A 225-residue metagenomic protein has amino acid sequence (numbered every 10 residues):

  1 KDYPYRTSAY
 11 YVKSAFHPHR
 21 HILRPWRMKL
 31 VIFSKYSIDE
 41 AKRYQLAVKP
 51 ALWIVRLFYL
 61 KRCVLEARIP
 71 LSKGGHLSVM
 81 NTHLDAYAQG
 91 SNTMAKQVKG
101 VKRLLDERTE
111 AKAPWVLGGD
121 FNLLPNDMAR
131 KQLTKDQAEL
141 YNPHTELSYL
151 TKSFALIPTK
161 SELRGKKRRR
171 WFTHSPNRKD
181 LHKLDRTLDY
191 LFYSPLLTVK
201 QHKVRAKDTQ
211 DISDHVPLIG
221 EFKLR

Functional and structural regions predicted by a protein language model:
K1, F33, A67, H76-T82 (+3 more regions): Active-site beta-strand/loop signature of hydrolases that rely on acidic residues for catalysis
K1-D2, K49-P50, K96-V98, Q132-Q137: Glycine-rich, phosphate-binding/catalytic loops in enzymes
K1-H76: Structured beta-strand-rich core segments of catalytic domains in phosphoester-bond hydrolases
R6-I32, S91, K112, L123-Q210: Active site of divalent-metal-dependent phosphoester/diester hydrolases
I38, L46, L84, F121 (+1 more regions): Hydrophobic pocket-lining residues within nucleotide cofactor-binding pockets
K49, L77-Q89: Active-site-proximal loop/helix segment associated with metal-binding centers of metalloenzymes
C63-I69, D180, D189, I219: Short, surface-exposed beta-strand/loop micro-motifs that present aromatic residues
N92-R103: Alpha-helical scaffold elements lining the catalytic groove of polysaccharide deacetylases
